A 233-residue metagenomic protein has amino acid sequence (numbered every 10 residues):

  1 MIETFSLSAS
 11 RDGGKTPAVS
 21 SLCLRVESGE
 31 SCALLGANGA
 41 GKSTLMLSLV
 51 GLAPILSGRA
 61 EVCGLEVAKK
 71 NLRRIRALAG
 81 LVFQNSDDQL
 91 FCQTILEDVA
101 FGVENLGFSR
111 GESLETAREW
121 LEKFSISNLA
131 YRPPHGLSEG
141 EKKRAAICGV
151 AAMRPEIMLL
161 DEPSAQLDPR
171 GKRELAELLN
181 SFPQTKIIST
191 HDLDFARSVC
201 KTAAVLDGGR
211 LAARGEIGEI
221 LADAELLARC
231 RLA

Functional and structural regions predicted by a protein language model:
L35-A37: The feature captures the beta-strand-to-loop junction immediately N-terminal to the Walker
V50: Helix-to-loop junction immediately C-terminal to a conserved catalytic motif
G58-E66, I75: Conserved ABC transporter NBD signature motif
G111-L129: Conserved ABC ATPase "signature" region
P133-L137, E141: Conserved ABC ATPase signature
T190-H191: H-loop/switch region of ABC-family ATPase nucleotide-binding domains
R210-L232: Conserved beta-strand-loop-alpha-helix hinge in the C-terminal portion of ABC ATPase nucleotide-binding domains
